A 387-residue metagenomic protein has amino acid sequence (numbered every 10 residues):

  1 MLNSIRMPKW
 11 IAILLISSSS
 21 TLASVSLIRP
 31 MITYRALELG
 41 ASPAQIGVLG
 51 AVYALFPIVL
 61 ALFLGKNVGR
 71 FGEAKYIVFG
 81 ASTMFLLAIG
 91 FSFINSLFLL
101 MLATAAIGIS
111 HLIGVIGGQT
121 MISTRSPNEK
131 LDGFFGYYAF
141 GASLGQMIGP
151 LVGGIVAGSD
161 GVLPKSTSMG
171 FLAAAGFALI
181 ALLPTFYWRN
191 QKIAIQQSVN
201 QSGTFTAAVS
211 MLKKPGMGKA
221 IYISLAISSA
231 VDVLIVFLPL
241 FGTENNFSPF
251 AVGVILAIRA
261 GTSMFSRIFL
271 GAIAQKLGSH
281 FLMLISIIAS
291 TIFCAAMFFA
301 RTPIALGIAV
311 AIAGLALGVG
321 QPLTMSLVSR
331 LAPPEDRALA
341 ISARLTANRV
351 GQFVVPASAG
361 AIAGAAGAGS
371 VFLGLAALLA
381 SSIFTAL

Functional and structural regions predicted by a protein language model:
M1-P8, N190-I221: Juxtamembrane intracellular "pre-TM" segments in multi-pass secondary transporters
P8-A54, K219, I223, S228-F241 (+1 more regions): Helix-loop boundary and gating motifs at the non-cytosolic
V25, A106-G118, I312-T324: Core transmembrane helices of Major Facilitator Superfamily
A54-L62, Q146-M147, A260-I268, Q352-F353: Residue-level signature of mid-helix packing/kink "hotspots" within the transmembrane helices of 12-pass Major
L60-G72, S266-G278, A363: Helix-to-loop junctions at the C-terminal end of transmembrane segments in multipass secondary transporters
K75-I89, F281-A295: Structural signature of the two symmetry-related core transmembrane helices
A105-A142, L327: Cytoplasmic helix-loop-helix junction between adjacent transmembrane helices in 12-TM secondary transporters
A175-Q196, T385-L387: C-terminal membrane-cytosol helix-exit motif in multi-pass small-molecule transporters
